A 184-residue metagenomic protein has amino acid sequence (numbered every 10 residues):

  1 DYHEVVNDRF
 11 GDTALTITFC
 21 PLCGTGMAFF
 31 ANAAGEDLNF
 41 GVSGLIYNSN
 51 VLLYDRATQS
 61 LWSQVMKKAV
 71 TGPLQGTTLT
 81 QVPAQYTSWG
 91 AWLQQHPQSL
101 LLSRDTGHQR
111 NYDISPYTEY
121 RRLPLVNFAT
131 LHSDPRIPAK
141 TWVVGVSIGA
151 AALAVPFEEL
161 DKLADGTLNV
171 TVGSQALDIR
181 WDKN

Functional and structural regions predicted by a protein language model:
D1-N184: Mid-to-C-terminal functional-domain signal that highlights helix-capping/loop sites within ligand-binding modules
